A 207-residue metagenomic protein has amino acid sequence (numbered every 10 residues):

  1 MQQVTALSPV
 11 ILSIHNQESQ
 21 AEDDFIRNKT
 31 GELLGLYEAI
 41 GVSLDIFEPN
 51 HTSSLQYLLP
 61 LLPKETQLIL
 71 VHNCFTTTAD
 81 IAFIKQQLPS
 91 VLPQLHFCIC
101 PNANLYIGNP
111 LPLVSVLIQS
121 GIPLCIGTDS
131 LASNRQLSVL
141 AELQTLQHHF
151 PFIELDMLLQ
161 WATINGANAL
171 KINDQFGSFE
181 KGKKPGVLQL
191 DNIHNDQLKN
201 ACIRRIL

Functional and structural regions predicted by a protein language model:
M1-H96, G108-L124, D174: Histidine/acidic residue-rich metal-binding segments in metalloenzymes
H15-N16, N102-A103, D129-S130: Active-site metal-binding loops of divalent metal-dependent hydrolases
E22-F25, A79, N134-Q136, H149 (+1 more regions): Active-site-proximal flexible loops/turns
L34, P110-L190: His/Asp/Glu-enriched, well-ordered alpha-helical/loop segment that forms or immediately abuts the divalent-metal
F97-P101, C125-T128: Short beta-strands and strand-loop turn motifs
H194-N200: Short, Lys/Arg- and Gly-enriched loop/turn segments at beta-strand edges
R205-L207: Short peripheral tails and domain-boundary helices/loops at the edges of structured domains
